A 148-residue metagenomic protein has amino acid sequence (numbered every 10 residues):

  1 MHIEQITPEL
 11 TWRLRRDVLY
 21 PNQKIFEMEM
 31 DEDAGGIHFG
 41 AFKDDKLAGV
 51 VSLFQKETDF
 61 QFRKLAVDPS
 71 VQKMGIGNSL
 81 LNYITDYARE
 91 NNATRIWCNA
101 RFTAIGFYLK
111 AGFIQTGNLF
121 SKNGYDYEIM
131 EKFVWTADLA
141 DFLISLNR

Functional and structural regions predicted by a protein language model:
M1-K43, V134, D141-R148: Short amphipathic alpha-helix that is part of the acyltransferase structural core
R15, Y108, F113: Conserved active-site tyrosine of GNAT-family acetyltransferases
G40, K46-F54, Q61-A66: Conserved beta-strand in the GNAT
Q55-L65, Q72, K122-Y127: A conserved beta-turn-beta hairpin within the catalytic core of GNAT-like acetyltransferases that forms part
V67, K73-D86: Conserved acetyl-CoA-binding loop-helix of GNAT-fold acetyltransferases
L80, A104-F107: Conserved short alpha-helix immediately C-terminal to the canonical SAM/SAH-binding motif I of Rossmann-like
A88-R101: Conserved GNAT acetyl-CoA-binding A-motif
N99, I114-K132: Conserved catalytic-core motifs of GNAT/GCN5-like acyltransferases
